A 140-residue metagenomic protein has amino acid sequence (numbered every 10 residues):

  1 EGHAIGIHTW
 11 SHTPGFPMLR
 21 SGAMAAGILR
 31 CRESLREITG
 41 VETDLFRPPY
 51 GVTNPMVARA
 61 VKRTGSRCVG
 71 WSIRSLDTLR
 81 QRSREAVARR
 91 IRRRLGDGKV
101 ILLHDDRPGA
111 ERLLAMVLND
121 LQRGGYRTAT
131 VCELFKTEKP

Functional and structural regions predicted by a protein language model:
E1-L102, D106: Metal-dependent polysaccharide deacetylase catalytic core of the NodB/CE4 family, i.e., the active-site-bearing domain
G109-P140: C-terminal domain-boundary segment and adjacent tail
